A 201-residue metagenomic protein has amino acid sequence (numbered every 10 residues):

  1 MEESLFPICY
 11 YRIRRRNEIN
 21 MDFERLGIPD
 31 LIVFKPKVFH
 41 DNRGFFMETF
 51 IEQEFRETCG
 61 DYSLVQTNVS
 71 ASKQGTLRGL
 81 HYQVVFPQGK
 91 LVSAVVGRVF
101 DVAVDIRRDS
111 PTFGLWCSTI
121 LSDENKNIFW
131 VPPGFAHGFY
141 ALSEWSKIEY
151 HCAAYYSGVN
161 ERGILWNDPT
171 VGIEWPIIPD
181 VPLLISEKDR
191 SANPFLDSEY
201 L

Functional and structural regions predicted by a protein language model:
R12-R16: Basic polycationic patches enriched in arginine
I19-N127, E144-W145, C152-L201: Non-catalytic, conserved peripheral segments adjacent to functional cores
F129, H137-L142: Short beta-strand His + acidic residue motifs that chelate non-heme Fe in jelly-roll/DSBH and cupin folds
